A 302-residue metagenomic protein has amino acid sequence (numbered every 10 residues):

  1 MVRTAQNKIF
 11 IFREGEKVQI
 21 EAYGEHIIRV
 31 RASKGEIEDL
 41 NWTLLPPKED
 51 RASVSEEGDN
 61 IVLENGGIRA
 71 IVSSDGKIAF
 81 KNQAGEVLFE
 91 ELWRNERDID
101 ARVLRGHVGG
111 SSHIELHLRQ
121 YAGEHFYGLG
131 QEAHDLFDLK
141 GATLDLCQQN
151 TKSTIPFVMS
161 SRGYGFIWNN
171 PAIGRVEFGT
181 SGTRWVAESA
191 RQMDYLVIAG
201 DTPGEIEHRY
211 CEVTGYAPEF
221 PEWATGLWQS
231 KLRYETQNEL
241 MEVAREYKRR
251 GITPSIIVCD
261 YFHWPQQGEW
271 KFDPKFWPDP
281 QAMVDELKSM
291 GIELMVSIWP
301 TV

Functional and structural regions predicted by a protein language model:
M1-T214, F220-A224, S230-L232, E239-R245 (+5 more regions): N-terminal accessory segment at the very beginning of proteins
N82, Q266-Q267: Short Asp/Glu-rich motifs
D260-Q266: Short, conserved phosphate-binding/catalytic loop or strand-edge motifs used in phosphoryl-/nucleotidyl-transfer
Q267-D273: Catalytic palm subdomain of template-directed nucleic-acid polymerases, centered on the conserved carboxylate motif
F276: Short, acidic/turn-prone active-site loops that include or flank metal/cofactor- and phosphate-binding residues
V302: Catalytic core of soluble alpha/beta enzymes
